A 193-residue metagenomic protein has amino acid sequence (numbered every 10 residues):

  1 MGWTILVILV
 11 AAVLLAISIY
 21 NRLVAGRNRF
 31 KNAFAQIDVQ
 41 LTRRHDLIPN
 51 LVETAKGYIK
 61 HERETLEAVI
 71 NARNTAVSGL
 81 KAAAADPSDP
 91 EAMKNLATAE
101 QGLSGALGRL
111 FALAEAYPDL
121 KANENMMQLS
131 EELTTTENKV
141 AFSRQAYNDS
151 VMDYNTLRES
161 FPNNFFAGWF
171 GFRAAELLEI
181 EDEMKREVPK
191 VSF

Functional and structural regions predicted by a protein language model:
M1-F193: A helix-centric hydrophobic-segment signal that preferentially recognizes long, alpha-helical stretches used
